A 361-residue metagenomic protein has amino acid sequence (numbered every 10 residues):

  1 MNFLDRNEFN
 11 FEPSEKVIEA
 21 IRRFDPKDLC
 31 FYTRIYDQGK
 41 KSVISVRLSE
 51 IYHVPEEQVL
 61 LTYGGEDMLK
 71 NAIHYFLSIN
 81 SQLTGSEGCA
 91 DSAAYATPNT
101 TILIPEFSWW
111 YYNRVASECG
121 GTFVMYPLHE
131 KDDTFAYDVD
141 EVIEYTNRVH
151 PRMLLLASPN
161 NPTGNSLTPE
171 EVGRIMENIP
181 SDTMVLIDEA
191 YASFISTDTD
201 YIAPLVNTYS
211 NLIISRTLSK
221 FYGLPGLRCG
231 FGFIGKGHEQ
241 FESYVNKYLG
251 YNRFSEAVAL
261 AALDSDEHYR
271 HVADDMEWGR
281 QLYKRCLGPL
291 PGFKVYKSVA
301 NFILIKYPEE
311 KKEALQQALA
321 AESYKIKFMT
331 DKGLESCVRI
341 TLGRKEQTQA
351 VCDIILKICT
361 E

Functional and structural regions predicted by a protein language model:
M1-N71: N-terminal small-domain helix-loop-helix segment of the aminotransferase-like
E12-S14, C119, N211-P289, F293-Y296: PLP-dependent aminotransferase class I/II
Q38-S45, E56-N99, R228-G230: Conserved beta-loop-alpha segment that forms the PLP phosphate-binding cup at the N-terminus of a helix
P55-V59, T100-T101, D182, E189 (+2 more regions): Short acidic capping loops at alpha-helix termini that bridge into adjacent secondary structure
Y63-G64, I104-G121: Substrate-binding/gating loop at the entrance of the active-site cleft, primarily in PLP-dependent aminotransferase-like
W110, V124, K131-S196: Active-site phosphate-binding strand-loop segment of PLP-dependent enzymes
E170, A321-E322, K327, K332-E361: PLP-dependent enzyme catalytic core of the Aspartate aminotransferase-like
E277, L287-E322, V338, L342: Conserved PLP-binding catalytic core of the aspartate aminotransferase-like
